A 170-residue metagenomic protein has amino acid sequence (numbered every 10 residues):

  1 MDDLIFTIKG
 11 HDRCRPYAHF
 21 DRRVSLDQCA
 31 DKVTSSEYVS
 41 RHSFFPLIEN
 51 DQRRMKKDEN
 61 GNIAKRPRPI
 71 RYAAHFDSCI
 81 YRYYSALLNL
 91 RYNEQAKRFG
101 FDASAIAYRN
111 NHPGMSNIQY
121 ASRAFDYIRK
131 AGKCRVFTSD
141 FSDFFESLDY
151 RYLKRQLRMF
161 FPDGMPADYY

Functional and structural regions predicted by a protein language model:
M1-Y170: Conserved two-metal-ion catalytic palm core of "right-hand" nucleic acid polymerases, unifying RNA-dependent RNA
